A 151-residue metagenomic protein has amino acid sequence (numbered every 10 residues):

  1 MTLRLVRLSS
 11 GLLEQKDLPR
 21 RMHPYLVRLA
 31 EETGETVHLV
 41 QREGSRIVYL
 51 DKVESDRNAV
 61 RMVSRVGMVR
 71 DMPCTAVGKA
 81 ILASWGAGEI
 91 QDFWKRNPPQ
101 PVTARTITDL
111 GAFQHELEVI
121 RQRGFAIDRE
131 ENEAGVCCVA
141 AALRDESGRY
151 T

Functional and structural regions predicted by a protein language model:
M1: Glycine/charge-rich catalytic "coupling/switch" loops of P-loop NTPases
R4-R96: Amphipathic alpha-helical effector-binding/dimerization core of metabolite-sensing transcriptional regulators
G11, V102-T103: Short hinge/gating elements
A83-A87, R96, Q100, E116-R123: Short hydrophobic alpha-helical module
R105-T151: Extended hydrophobic
